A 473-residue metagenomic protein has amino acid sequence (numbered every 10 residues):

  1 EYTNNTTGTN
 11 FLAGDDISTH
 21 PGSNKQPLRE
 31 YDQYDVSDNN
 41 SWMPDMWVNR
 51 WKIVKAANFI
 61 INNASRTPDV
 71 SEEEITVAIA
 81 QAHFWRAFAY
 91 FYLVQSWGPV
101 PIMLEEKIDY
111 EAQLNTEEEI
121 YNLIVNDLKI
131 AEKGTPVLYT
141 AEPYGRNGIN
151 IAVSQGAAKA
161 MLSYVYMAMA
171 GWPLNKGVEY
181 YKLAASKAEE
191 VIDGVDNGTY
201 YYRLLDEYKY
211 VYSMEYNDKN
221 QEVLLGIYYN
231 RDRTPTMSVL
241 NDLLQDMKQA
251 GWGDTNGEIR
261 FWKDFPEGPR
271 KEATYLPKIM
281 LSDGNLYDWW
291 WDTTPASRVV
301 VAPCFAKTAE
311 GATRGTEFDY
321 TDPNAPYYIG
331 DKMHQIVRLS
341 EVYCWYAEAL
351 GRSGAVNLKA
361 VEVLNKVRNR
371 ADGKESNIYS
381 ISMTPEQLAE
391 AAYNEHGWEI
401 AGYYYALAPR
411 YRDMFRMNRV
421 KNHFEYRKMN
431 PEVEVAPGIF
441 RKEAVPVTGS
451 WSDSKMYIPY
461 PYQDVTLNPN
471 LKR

Functional and structural regions predicted by a protein language model:
E1-T3, I17-N49, E190-Y343, L350-R352 (+1 more regions): Elongated scaffold/linker segments in the mid-to-C-terminal portions of large proteins
T3-P21, P136-A157, M167-D246, K374-Q387 (+2 more regions): Short, surface-exposed recognition loops and adjoining beta-strand edges that mediate ligand/DNA contacts, enriched
G22-W97, D109-N122, L128-P143, D319-H334 (+2 more regions): Conserved, well-structured interaction surfaces
M46-N49, T116-E119, G171-L183, A355: Short coil/turn connectors between adjacent alpha-helices in alpha-solenoid helical repeat scaffolds
V94-S96, P101, A168-N175, R352-A355: Short coil/turn linking the two alpha-helices of tandem helical-hairpin repeats
